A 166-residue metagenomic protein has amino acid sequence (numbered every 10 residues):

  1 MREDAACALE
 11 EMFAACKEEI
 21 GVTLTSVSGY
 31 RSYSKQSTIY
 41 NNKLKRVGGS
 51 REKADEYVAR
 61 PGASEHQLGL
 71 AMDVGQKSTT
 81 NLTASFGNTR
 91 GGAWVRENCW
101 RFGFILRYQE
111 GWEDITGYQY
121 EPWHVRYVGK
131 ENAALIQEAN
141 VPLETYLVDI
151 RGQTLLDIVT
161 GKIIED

Functional and structural regions predicted by a protein language model:
M1-D166: Cell-envelope/glycan interface and biosynthesis
